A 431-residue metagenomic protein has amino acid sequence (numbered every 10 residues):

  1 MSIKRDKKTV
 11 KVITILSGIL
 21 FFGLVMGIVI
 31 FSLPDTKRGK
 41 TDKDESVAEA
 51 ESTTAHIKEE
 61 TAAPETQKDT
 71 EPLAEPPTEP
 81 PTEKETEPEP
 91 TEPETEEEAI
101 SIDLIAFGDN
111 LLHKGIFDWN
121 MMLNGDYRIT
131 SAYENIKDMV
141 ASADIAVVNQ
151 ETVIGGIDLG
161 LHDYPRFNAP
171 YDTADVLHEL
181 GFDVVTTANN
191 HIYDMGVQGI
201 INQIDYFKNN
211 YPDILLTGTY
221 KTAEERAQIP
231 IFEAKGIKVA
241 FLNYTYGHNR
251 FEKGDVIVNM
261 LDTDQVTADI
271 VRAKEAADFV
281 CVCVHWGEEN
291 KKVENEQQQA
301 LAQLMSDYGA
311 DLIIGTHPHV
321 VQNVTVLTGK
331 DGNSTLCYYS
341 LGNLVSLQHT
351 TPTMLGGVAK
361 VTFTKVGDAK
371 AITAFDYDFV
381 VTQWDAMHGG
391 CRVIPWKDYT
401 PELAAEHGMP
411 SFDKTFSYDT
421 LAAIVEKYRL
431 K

Functional and structural regions predicted by a protein language model:
S2-I3, K11-K40, E49-E51, A55-H56 (+3 more regions): Acidic, metal/ion-coordinating pockets
K8: Polyanion-binding surface elements
E60: Glycine-rich, pocket-lining loop/helix-strand segments that form or immediately flank
E65-K84: Extracytoplasmic/periplasmic/luminal assembly and interaction segments in envelope/secretory/respiratory proteins
